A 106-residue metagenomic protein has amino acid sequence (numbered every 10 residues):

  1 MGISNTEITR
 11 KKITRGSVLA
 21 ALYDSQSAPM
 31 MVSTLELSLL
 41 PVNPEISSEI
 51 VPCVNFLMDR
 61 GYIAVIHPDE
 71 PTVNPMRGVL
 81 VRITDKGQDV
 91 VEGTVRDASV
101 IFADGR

Functional and structural regions predicted by a protein language model:
M1-A28: Short alpha-helical segments that sit at the start of domains
T6-T9, A21, L37-P41, E45-V51 (+1 more regions): Exposed, interaction-prone assembly regions rather than primary DNA-binding/catalytic cores
A28-L39: Short acidic, hydrophobic short linear motifs in intrinsically disordered regions
P44-R60, G78: Short amphipathic alpha-helical interaction segments
M58-P71: A short, conserved structural fragment
N74-M76: Short acidic/glycine-enriched loop/turn segments that link adjacent beta-strands
G78-R106: Short, amphipathic alpha-helical interaction segments positioned at domain boundaries
